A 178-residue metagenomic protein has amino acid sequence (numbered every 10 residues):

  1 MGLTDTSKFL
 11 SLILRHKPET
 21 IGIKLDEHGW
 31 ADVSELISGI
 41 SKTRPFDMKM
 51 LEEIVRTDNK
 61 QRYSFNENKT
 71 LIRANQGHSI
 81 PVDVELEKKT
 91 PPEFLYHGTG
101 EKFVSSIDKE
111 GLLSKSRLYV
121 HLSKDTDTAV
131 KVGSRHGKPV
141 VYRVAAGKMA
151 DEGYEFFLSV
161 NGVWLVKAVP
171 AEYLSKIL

Functional and structural regions predicted by a protein language model:
M1-V120, K124-L178: Conserved NAD+-utilizing ADP-ribose enzyme module
